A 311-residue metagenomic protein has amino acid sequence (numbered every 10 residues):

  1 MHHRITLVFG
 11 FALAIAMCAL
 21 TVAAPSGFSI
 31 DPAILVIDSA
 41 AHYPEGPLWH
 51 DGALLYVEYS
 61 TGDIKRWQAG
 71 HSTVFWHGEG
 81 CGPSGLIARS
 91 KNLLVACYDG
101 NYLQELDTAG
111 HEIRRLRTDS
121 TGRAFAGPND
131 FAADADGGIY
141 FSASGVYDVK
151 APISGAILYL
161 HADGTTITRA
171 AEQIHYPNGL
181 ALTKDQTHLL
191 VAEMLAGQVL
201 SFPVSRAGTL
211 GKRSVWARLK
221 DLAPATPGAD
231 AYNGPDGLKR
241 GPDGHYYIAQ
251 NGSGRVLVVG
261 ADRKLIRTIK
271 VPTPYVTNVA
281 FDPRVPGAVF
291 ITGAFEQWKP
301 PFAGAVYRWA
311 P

Functional and structural regions predicted by a protein language model:
V8-A19: Bacterial N-terminal signal peptides
P25-A40, R213: A short helix->beta-strand "capping" segment at the edge of beta-propeller domains
D38-L54, Y59, G78-C97, Y102 (+7 more regions): Beta-rich, blade/repeat-based domains predominating in secreted/periplasmic proteins but also intracellular
Y59-S60, Y98-D99, D148-G155, M194-L195 (+2 more regions): Short, solvent-exposed loop/turn segments at conserved positions within beta-propeller repeat blades
D63-K65, Y102-Q104, G155-L158, Q198-L200 (+2 more regions): A short loop-to-beta-strand structural motif that recurs across blades of beta-propeller domains
T73-G78, R114-T118, T168-A171, L210-K220 (+1 more regions): Beta-propeller fold detector
G110-G164: Hydrophobic alpha-helical segments and helix pairs
F202-T209, P311: Short loop/turn segments immediately following beta-strands, especially the blade-tip and inter-blade linker loops
